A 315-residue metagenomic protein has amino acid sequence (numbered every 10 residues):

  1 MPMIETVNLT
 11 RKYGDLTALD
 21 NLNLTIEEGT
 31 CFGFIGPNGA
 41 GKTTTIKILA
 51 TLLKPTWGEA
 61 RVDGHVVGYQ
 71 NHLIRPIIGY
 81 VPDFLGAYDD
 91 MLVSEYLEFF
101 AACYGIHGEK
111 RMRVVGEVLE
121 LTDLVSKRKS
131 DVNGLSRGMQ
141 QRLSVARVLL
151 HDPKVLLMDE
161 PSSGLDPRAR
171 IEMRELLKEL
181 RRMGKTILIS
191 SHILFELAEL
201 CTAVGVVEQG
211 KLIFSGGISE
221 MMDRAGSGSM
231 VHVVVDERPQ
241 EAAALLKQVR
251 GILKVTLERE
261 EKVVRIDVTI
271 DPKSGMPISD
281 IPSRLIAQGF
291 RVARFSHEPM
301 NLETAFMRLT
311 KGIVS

Functional and structural regions predicted by a protein language model:
G58-Y69, L73-I74: Conserved ABC transporter NBD signature motif
E98, A102, E109-K127: Conserved ABC ATPase "signature" region
D131-G138: Conserved ABC ATPase signature
D152: Conserved catalytic motifs of ABC-family nucleotide-binding domains
L156-D159: Catalytic Walker B motif of ABC-type/P-loop ATPase nucleotide-binding domains
R174-I270: ABC transporter nucleotide-binding domain
